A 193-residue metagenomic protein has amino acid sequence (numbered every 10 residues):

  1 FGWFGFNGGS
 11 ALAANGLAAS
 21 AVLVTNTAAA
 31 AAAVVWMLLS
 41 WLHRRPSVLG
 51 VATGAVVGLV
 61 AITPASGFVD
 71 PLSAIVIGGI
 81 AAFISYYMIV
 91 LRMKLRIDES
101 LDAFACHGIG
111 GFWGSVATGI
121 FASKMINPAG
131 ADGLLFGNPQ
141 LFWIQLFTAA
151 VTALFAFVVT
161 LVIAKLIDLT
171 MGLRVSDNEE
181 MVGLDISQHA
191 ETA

Functional and structural regions predicted by a protein language model:
F1-A193: Glycine- and aromatic-enriched membrane alpha-helices
